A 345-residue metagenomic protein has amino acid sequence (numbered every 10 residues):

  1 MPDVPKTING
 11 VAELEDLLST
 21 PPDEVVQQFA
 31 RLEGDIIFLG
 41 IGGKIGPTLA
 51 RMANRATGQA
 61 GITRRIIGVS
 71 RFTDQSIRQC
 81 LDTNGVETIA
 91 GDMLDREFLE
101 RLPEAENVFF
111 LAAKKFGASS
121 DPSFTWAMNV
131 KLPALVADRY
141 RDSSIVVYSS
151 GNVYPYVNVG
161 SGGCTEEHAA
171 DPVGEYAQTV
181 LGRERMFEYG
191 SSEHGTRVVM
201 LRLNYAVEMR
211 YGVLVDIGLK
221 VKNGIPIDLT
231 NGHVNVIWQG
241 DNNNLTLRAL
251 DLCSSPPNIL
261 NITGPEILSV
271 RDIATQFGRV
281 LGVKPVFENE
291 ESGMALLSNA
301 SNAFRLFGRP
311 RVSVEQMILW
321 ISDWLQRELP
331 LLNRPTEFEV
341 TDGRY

Functional and structural regions predicted by a protein language model:
P2-F29, V314-Y345: Amphipathic terminal alpha-helices
D35, N107-F110, K115, K131-E175: Conserved Rossmann-fold NAD(P)-dependent oxidoreductase catalytic core, especially the SDR/UDP-sugar
D35-R55: N-terminal Rossmann NAD(P)H-binding glycine-rich loop of SDR-like oxidoreductase domains
P47, F72-S76, C80-M128: NAD(P)H-binding glycine-rich loop region in Rossmannoid oxidoreductase-like domains and their noncatalytic homologs
G58-S76: Conserved glycine-rich Rossmann-like NAD(P)H-binding loop of the short-chain dehydrogenase/reductase
W126-V130, G162-E184, V207, Y211 (+2 more regions): Short-chain dehydrogenase/reductase
L181-D241, F277: NAD(P)-dependent short-chain dehydrogenase/reductase
G232, L245-N302, D342-G343: Mid/C-terminal beta-alpha module of Rossmann-like enzyme folds, strongest in SDR-family dehydrogenases/epimerases
